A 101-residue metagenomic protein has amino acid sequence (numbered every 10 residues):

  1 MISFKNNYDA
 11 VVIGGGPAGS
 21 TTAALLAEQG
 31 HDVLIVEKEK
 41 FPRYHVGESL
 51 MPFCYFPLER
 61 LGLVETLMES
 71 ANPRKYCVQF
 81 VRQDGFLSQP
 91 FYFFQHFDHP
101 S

Functional and structural regions predicted by a protein language model:
I2-A18, L34: Beta1/beta-strand and adjacent pyrophosphate-binding region of the FAD-binding site in flavoprotein oxidoreductases
K5-N7, F80-S101: Conserved N-terminal helical subregion
V11, A27-V46: Glycine-rich FAD pyrophosphate-binding loop
G14, G30, G62: Short glycine-rich hinge loops at helix-strand junctions in the catalytic core of two-component histidine kinases
G16-T21, S49: Gly/Ser/Thr-rich beta-alpha loop segments that engage phosphate groups in nucleotides
T22-H31, P57: A short, Lys/Arg-enriched amphipathic alpha-helix followed by its capping loop at the start of a domain
R43-G85: N-terminal FAD cofactor-binding segment of flavoenzymes
